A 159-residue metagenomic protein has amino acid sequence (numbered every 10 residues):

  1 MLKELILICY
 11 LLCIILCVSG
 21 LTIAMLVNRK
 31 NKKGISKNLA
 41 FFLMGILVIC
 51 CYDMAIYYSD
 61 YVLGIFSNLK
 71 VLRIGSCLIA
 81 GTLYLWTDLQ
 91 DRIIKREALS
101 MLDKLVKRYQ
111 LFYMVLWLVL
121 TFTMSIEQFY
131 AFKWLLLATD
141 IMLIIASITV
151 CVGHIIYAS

Functional and structural regions predicted by a protein language model:
M1-G20, L136-I144: Hydrophobic transmembrane alpha-helical segments in integral membrane proteins
L5, A55-Y58, Q90, L102: Generic hydrophobic, helix-prone segments enriched in Leu/Val/Ile
I6, L63-S76, F129-M142: Non-cytosolic membrane-interface motifs at loop->transmembrane helix junctions
Y10-V27, I35-V62, L72-L85, K107-T123: Hydrophobic alpha-helical transmembrane segments of multi-pass membrane proteins
M25-A40, G64-F66, D91-V106, F129-F132 (+1 more regions): Membrane-interface helix-boundary motifs at transmembrane edges
L83-V152: Membrane-proximal helix-loop-helix units in multi-pass membrane proteins
